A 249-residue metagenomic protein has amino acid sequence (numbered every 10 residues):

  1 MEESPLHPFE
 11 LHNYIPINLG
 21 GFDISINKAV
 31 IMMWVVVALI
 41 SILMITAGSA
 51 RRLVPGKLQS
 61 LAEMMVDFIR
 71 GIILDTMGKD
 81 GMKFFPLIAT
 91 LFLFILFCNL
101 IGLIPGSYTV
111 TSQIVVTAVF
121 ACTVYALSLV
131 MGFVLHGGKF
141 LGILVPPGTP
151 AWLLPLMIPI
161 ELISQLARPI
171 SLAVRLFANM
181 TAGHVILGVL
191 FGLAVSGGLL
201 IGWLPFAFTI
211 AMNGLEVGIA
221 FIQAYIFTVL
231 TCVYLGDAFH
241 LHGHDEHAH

Functional and structural regions predicted by a protein language model:
M1-H249: Selective transmembrane helix interface/packing segments
